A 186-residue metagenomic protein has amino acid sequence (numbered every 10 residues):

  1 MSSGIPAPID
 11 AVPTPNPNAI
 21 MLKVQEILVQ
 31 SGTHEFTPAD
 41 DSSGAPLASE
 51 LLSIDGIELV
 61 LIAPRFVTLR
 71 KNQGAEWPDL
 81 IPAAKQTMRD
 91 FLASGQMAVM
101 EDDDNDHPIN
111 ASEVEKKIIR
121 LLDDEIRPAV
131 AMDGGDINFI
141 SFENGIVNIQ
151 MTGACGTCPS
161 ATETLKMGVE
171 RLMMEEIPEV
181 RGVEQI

Functional and structural regions predicted by a protein language model:
M1-I186: Domain-level signature for proteins that mediate thiol-based redox and metal-cofactor handling
